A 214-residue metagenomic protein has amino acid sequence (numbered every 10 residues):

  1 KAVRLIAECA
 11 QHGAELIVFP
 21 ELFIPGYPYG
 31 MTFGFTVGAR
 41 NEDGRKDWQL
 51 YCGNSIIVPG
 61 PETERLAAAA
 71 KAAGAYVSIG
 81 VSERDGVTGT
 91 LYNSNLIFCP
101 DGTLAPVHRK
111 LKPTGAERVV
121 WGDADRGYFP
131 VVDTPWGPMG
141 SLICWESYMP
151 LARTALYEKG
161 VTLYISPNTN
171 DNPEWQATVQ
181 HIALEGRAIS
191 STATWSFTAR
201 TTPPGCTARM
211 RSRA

Functional and structural regions predicted by a protein language model:
K1-A7: N-terminal phosphate-binding loop and adjacent alpha-helix
A7-P100, N170-N172, Q176-G186: Cys-nucleophile CN-hydrolase/nitrilase-fold catalytic domain and related Cys-dependent amidase chemistry that acts on
E15, T162, I189: Short acidic/polar active-site loop segments enriched in Thr and Asp
I57-V58, E62-E64, A68-A72, E83-T162 (+2 more regions): Active-site catalytic loop in hydrolytic enzyme cores
S78, G140, I189-S191: Structural detector of well-ordered beta-strand residues that form the stable sheet scaffold of enzyme domains
S78, S94, Y128, R213-A214: Conserved beta-strand and immediately adjacent loop positions that scaffold enzyme active sites
G80, S166-P167, A193-T194: Generic beta-sheet signal
W195-A214: C-terminal beta-strand edge segments of enzyme domains
